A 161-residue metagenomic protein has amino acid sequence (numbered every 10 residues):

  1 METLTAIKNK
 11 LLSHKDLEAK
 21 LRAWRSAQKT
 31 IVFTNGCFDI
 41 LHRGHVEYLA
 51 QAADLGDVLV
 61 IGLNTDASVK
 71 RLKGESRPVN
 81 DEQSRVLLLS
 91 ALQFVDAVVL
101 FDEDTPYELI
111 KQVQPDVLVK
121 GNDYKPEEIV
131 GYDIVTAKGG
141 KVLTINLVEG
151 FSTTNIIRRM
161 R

Functional and structural regions predicted by a protein language model:
M1-R161: Nucleotidyltransferase catalytic core that binds NTPs
